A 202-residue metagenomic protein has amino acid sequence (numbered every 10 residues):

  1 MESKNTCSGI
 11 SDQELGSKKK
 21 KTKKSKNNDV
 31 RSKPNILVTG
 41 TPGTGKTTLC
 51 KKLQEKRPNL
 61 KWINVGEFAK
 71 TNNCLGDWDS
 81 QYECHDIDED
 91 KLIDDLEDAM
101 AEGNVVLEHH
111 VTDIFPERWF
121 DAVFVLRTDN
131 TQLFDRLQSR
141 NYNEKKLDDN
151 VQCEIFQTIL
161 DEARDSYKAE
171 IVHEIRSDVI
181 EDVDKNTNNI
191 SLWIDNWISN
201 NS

Functional and structural regions predicted by a protein language model:
E2-V30, F134-D135, S139, R164-S202: NTP-dependent small-molecule kinase module
N35: Walker A (P-loop) ATP-phosphate-binding motif of ABC ATPase nucleotide-binding domains
V38: Hydrophobic anchor at the beta1->P-loop junction of P-loop NTPases
T41: P-loop (Walker A) phosphate-binding loop of NTP-binding proteins
K46: Conserved lysine of the Walker
L49, L53: Hydrophobic positions on the alpha1 helix immediately C-terminal to the Walker A/P-loop
N59-F115: ATP-dependent small-molecule kinase phosphotransfer cores that center on conserved nucleotide phosphate-binding segments
D77, V123, R127-H173: A glycine- and Lys/Arg-enriched "phosphate-lid" helix/loop adjacent to the NTP-binding pocket of small-molecule kinases
